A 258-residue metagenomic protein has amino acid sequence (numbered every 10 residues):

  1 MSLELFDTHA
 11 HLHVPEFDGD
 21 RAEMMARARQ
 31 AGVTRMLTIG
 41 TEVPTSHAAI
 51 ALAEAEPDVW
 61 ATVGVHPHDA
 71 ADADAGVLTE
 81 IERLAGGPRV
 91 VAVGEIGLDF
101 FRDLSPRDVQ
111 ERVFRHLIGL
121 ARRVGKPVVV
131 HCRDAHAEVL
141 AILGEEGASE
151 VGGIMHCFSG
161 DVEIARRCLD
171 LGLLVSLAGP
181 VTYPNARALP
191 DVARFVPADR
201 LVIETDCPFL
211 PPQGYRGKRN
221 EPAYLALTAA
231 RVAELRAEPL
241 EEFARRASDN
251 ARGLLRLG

Functional and structural regions predicted by a protein language model:
M1-G258: Mid-domain alpha/beta scaffold segments of enzyme catalytic cores
